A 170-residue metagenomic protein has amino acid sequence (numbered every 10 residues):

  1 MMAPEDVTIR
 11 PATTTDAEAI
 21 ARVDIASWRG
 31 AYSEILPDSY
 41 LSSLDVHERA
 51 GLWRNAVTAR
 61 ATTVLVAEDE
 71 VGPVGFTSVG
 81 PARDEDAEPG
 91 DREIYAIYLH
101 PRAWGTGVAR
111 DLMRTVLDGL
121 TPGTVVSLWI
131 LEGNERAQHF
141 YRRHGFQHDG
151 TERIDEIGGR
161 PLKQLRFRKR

Functional and structural regions predicted by a protein language model:
M2-A3, Q164-R170: Terminal substrate-recognition subdomain of acyl/acetyltransferases
A3, V7, P11-A17, R22-I35 (+2 more regions): Acetyl-CoA-dependent GNAT
A82-D86, G150-E156: A short, acidic/glycine-rich surface segment
W104, L128-Q138, I154-R160: Conserved beta-strand-loop-alpha-helix junction that forms the acyl-donor binding cleft
R110, G133-G150, L162: Conserved active-site alpha-helix within GNAT-family acetyltransferase domains
L120-I130: Conserved GNAT acetyl-CoA-binding A-motif
